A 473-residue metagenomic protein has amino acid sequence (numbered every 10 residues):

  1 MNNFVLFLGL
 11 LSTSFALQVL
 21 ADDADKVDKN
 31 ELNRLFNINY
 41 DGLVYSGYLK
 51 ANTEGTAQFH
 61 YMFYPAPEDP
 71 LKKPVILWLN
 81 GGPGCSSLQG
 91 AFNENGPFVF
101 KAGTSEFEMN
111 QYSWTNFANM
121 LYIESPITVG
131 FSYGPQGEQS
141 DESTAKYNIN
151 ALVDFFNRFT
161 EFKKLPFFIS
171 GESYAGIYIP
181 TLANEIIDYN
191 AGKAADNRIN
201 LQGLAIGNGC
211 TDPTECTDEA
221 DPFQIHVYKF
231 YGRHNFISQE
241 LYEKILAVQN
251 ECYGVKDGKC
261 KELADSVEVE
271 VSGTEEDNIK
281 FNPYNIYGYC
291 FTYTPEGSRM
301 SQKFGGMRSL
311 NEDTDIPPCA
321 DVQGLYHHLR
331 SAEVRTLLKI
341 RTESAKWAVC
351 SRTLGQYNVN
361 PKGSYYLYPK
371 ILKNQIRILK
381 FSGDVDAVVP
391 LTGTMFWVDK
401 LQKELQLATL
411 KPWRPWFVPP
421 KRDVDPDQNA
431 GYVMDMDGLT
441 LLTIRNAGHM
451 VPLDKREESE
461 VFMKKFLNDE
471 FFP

Functional and structural regions predicted by a protein language model:
N2-P473: Terminal and linker regions of secretory-pathway proteins
